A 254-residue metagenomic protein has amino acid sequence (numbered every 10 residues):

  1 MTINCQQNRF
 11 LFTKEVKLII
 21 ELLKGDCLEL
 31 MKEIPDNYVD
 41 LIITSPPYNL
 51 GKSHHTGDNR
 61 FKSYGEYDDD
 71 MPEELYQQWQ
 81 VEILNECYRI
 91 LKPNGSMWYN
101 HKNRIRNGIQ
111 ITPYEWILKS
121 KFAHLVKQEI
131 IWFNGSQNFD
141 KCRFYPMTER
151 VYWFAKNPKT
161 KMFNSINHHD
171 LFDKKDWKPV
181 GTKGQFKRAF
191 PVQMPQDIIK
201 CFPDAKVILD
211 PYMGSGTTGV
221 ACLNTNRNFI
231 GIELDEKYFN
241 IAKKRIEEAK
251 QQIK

Functional and structural regions predicted by a protein language model:
T2-N240: Core catalytic lobe of class I
D235-K254: Cysteine-dependent PTP/DSP-like catalytic domain, specifically the C-terminal lobe
